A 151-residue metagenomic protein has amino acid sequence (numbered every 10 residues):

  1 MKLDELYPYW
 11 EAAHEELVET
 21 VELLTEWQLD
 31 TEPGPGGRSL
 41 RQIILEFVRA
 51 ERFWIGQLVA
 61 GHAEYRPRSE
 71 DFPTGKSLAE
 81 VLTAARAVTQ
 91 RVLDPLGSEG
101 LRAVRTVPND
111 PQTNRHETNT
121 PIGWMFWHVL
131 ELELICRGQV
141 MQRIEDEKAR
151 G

Functional and structural regions predicted by a protein language model:
M1-W10, E80: Extreme N-terminal tail/first-helix region
Y7-E11, E15-V18, Q28-S69, N109-G151: Short, contiguous alpha-helical
T20, P73-I135: Acidic/histidine-rich alpha-helical segments that form the ligand environment of transition-metal centers
V21-T25: Short secondary-structure junctions
E26-W27, S98: Short, well-ordered coil loops that connect the C-terminus of an alpha-helix to the N-terminus of a beta-strand
